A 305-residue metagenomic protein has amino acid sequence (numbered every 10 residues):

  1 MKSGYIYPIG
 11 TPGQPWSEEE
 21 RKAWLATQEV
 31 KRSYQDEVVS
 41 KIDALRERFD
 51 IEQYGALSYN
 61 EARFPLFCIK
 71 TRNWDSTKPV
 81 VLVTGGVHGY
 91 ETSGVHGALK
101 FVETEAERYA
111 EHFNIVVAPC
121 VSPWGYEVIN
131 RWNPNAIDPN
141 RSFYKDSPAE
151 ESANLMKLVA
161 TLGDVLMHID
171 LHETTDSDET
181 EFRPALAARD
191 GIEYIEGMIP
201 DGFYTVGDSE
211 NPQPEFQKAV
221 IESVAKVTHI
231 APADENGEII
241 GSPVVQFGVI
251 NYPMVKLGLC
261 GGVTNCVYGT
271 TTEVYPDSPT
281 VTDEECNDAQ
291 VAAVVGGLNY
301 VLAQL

Functional and structural regions predicted by a protein language model:
M1-F67: Short glycine- and acidic-rich boundary segments immediately preceding or forming the N-terminal edge of structured
I6-P15, D234-L305: Active-site-adjacent mobile loop/cap segments within catalytic or ligand-binding domains
I51-Q53, L66-C68, V117, H168-D170 (+1 more regions): Conserved beta-strand scaffold positions in the cores of enzyme catalytic domains, especially in NTP/NDP-utilizing
L66-T77: Short beta-strand-to-loop junctions in surface cap/lid or active-site-entrance loops
D75, Y109-E111, G262-N265: Extracellular/periplasmic catalytic domains that process cell-envelope and extracellular macromolecules
K78-P79, T92-E222, A233-D234, E238-V244: Active-site/substrate-binding loop(s) of hydrolase catalytic cores
V102-E103, E151-L155, E215-V227, A231 (+1 more regions): Long, well-ordered alpha-helical scaffolding segments within enzyme catalytic domains, especially pronounced
